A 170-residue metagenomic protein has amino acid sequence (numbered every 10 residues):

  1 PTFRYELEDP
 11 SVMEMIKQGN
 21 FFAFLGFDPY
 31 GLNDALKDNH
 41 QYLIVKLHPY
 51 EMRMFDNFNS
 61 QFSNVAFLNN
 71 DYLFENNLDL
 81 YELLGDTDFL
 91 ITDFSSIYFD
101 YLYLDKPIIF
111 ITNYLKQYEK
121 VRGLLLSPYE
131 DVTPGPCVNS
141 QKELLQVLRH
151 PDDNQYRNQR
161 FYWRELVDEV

Functional and structural regions predicted by a protein language model:
P1-Q61, V138: Conserved catalytic-core segment of nucleotide-activated headgroup transferases in glycan assembly
T2-E6, H48-M52, Y72-F74, S96-I97 (+2 more regions): Short, solvent-exposed loop/turn segments at secondary-structure junctions
L43-K46, I91-T92, D100, F110: A structural signal for short, well-ordered beta-strand segments and their strand-loop junctions that often border
Y50-F99: Donor nucleotide-activated moiety binding/catalytic core segment of transferases that use nucleotide-activated donors
F58-S63, S96-V167: Catalytic binding pocket for nucleotide-activated donors in carbohydrate/polymer assembly enzymes
